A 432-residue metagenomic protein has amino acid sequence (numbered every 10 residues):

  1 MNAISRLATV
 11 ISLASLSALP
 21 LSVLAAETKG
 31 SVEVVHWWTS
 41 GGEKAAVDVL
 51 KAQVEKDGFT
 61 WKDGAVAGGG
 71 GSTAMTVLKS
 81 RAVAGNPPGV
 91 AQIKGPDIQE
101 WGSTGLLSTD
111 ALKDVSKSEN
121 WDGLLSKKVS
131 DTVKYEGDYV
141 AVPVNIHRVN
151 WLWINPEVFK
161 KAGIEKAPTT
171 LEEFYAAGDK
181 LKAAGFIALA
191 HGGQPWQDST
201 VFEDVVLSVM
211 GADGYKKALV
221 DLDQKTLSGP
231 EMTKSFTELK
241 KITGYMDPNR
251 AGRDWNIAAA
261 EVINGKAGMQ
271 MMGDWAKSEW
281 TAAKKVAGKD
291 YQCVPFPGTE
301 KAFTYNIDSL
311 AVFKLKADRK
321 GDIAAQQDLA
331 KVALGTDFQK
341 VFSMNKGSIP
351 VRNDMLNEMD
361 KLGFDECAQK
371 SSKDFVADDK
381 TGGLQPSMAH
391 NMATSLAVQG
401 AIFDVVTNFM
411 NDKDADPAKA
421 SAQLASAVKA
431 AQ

Functional and structural regions predicted by a protein language model:
V49-K127, D131-K134, K160-G163, T169 (+3 more regions): Extracytoplasmic "Venus flytrap"/periplasmic binding protein-like
A52, K56, A84, A162 (+3 more regions): Extracytoplasmic/periplasmic substrate-recognition and gating elements
S80-R81, P87-G89, S103, E119-E157 (+3 more regions): A structural signal for short loop-to-beta-strand junctions that line the ligand-binding cleft of periplasmic/secreted
W101-T104, V129-A167, Y175, Q194-V220 (+2 more regions): Periplasmic solute-binding protein
L107-D114, W275-A282, L310-L396: Mature extracytoplasmic/periplasmic domains
K113-K127, G193, V209-K234, A282-V286 (+2 more regions): Short, solvent-exposed loop/beta-turn-alpha elements that line the ligand-binding surface or hinge of extracytoplasmic
P143, Q369-A427: C-terminal capping/gating helix-and-loop segments adjacent to ligand/active sites or protein-protein/ligand interfaces
G178, V220-A251: Glycine-centered hinge/linker elements that transmit conformational signals in sensory and ligand-binding systems
